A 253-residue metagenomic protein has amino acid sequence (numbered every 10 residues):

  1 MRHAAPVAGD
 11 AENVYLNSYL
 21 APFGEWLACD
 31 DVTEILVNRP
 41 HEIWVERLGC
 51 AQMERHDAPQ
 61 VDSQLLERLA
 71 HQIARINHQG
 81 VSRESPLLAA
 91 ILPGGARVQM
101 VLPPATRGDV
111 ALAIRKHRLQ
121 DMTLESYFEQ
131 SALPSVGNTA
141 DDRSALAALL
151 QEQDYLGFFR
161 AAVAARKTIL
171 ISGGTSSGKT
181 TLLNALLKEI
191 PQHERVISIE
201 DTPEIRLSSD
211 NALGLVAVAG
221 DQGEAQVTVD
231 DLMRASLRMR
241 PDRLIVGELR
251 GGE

Functional and structural regions predicted by a protein language model:
M1-G94: N-terminal accessory targeting/assembly segments
E34-L36, W44, A89-I91, R97-V101 (+6 more regions): Structured core elements
H41-E42, V61, P104-R107, R118-Q120 (+3 more regions): Conserved nucleotide-binding/hydrolysis micro-motifs of P-loop NTPases
E54-Q64, R75-A164: P-loop NTP-binding catalytic core
A148, E152, L156, R160-A161 (+2 more regions): Switch/coupling sub-region of P-loop NTPases
S176: Walker A (P-loop) phosphate-binding loop of P-loop NTPases
K179: Conserved lysine of the Walker
